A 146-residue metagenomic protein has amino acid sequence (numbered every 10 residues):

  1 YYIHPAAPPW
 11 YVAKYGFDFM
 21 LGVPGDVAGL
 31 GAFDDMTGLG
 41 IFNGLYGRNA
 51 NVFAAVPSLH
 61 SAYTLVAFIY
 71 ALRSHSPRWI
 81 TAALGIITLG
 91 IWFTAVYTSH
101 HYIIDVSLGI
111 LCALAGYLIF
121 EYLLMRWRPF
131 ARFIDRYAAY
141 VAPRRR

Functional and structural regions predicted by a protein language model:
Y1, I80-Y97: Small-polar-interrupted transmembrane alpha-helices in polytopic inner-membrane proteins
Y2-S74: Membrane-interfacial catalytic/cofactor-binding modules of polytopic membrane enzymes
P5-A13, A55, G90-G116: Interfacial helix-loop-helix junctions of multi-pass membrane proteins
P5-V12, S74, Y102, L124-R132: Perimembrane helix-loop junctions in membrane proteins
G16-D18, I86-G90, G109-L114, R126-F133: Active/binding-pocket-proximal capping segment
F68-R73, A113-E121: Hydrophobic transmembrane alpha-helices
L72-A82: Membrane-interface helix-loop-helix junctions at transmembrane boundaries of multi-pass membrane enzymes, predominantly
I119-R146: Membrane-proximal cytoplasmic C-terminal regulatory module of class A 7TM GPCRs
